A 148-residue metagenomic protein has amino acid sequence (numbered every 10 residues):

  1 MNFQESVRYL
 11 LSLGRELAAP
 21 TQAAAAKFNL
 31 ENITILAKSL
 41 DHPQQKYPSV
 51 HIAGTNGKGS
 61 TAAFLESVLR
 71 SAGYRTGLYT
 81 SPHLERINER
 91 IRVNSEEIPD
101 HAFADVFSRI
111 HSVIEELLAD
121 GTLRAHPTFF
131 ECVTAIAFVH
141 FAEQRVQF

Functional and structural regions predicted by a protein language model:
M1-N56, S60-R75, L84-R86: N-terminal leader/targeting and accessory segments in enzymes
T21-K27, I35-Q45, S71-F148: ATP-dependent carboxylate-amine ligase catalytic core
